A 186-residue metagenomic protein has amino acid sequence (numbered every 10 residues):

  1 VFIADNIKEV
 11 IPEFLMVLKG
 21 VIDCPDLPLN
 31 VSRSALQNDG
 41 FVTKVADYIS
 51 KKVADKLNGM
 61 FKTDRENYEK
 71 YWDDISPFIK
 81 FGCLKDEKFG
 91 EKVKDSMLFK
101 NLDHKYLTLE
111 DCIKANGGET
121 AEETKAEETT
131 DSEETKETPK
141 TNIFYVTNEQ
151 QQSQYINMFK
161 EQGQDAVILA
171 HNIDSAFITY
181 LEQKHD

Functional and structural regions predicted by a protein language model:
V1-D186: Conserved GHKL (Bergerat-fold) ATPase module
